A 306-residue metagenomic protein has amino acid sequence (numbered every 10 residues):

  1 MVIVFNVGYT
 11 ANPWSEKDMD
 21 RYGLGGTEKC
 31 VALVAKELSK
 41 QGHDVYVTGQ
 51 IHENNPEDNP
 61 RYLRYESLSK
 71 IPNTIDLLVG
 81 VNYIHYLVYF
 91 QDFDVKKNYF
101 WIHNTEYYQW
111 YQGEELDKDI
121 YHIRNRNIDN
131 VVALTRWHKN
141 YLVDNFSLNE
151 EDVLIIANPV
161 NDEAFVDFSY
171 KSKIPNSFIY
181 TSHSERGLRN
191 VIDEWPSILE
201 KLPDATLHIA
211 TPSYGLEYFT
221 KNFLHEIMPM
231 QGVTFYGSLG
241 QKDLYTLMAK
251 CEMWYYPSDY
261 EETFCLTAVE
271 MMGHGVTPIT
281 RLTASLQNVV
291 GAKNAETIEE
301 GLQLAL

Functional and structural regions predicted by a protein language model:
I3-N6, I75-N82, F90-W110, N130-A133: Active-site proximal beta-strand in glycosyltransferases
V4-N6, V132, S169-G187, I192-W195 (+2 more regions): Conserved donor-binding/catalytic core segment of Leloir-type glycosyltransferases
I51, T206-K221, F235-G237: Glycosyltransferase donor-sugar binding loop
W137, P159: Carbohydrate-associated surface elements
R189, Y245, A268-G273, Q287: Short alpha-helical segment that forms part of, or immediately flanks, the ligand-binding pocket in carbohydrate-active
T220-K242: Nucleotide-activated donor-binding/catalytic signature segment of Leloir-type glycosyltransferases, i.e., the conserved
A249-T263, V276: Acidic donor-binding loop of glycosyltransferase active sites
Q287-L306: Change "using UDP/GDP/dTDP sugars" to "using nucleotide sugars
